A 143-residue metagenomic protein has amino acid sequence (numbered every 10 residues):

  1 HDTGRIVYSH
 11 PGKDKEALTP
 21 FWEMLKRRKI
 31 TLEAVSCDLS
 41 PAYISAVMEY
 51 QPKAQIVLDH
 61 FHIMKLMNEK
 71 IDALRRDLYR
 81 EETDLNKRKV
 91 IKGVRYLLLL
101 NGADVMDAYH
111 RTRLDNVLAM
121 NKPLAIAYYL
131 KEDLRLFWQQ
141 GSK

Functional and structural regions predicted by a protein language model:
H1, E49-P52, D72-A73: Short, glycine/charged-enriched secondary-structure capping and boundary segments
D2-E16: Glycine-rich phosphate-binding "P-loop"
P11, T19-W22, R27-V57, M64 (+1 more regions): Acidic/histidine-rich catalytic cores and adjacent linkers of DNA breakage/strand-transfer/modification proteins
E16, N68-R75, I91-Y96: Low-complexity, flexible helical/coil segments
I63-D84: Short alpha-helix plus adjacent loop in nuclease-associated cores
